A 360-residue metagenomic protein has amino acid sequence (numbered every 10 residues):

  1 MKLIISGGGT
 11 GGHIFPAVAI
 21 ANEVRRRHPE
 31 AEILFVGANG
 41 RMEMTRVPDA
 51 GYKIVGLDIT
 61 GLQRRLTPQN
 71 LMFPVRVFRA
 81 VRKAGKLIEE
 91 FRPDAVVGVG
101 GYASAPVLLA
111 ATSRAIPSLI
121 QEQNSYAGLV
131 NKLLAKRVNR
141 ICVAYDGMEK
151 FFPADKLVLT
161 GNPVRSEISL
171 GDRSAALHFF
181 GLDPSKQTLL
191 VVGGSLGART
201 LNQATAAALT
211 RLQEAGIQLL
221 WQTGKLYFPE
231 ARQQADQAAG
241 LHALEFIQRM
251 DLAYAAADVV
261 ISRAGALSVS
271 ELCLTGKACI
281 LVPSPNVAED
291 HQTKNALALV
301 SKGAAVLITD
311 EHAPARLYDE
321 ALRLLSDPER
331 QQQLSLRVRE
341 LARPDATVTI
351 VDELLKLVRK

Functional and structural regions predicted by a protein language model:
L3-T10, E30-R79, Y227, T309-E311: Conserved nucleotide-sugar phosphate-binding/catalytic loop shared by glycosyltransferases and other
R41, R46, A50, R173-H178 (+4 more regions): Donor-nucleotide binding loops and adjacent catalytic segments primarily of GT-B fold Leloir glycosyltransferases
K53, T112-S174: Active-site-proximal region of nucleotide-activated glycan assembly enzymes, centered on histidine/acidic-rich loops
G85-V96, S104-L119, K132-R137: Glycosyltransferases and closely related glycan-assembly transferases that use nucleotide-activated donors
P93-A95, I247, A255-S270, K277-A278: Acidic donor-binding loop of glycosyltransferase active sites
S262, A278-E289: Short hydrophobic beta-strand element within catalytic cores of glycosyltransferases and related nucleotide-activated
R330-P344: A short, well-ordered alpha-helix in the C-terminal region of glycosyltransferases
R343-K360: C-terminal alpha-helical cap of glycosyltransferases
